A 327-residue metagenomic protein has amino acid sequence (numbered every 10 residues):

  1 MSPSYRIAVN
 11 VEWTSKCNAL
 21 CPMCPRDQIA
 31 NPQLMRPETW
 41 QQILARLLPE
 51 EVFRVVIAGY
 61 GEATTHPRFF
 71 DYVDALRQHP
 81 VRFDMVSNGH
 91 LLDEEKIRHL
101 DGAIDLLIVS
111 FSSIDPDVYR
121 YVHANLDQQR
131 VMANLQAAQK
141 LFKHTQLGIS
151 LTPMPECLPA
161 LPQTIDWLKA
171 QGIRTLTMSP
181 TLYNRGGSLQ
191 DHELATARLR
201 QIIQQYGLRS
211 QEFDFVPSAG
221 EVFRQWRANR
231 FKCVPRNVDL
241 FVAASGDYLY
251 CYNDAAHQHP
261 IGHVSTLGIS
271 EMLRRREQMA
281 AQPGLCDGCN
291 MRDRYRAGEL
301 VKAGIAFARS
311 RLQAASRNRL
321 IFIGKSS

Functional and structural regions predicted by a protein language model:
M1-L106, D117, Y121, N125 (+6 more regions): Conserved alpha-helical substructure of the radical SAM core
R6-A8, G148, C286: Short, solvent-exposed beta-strand edge segments and adjacent coil->beta transition regions
V11, S15-N18, R227, A280-P283: Processing junctions and N-termini across compartments
E12, A30-M35, F70, H79-R82 (+3 more regions): Radical SAM enzyme [4Fe-4S]-AdoMet core and its adjacent flexible, acidic and glycine-rich loops/tails across
C17, C21-C24, C233, C251 (+1 more regions): Short cysteine clusters
E50, W167, Q171, R292: Phosphate/oxyanion-binding loops and surfaces in catalytic or ligand/nucleic-acid-binding neighborhoods
V56, G148-I149, T177, A281-Q282 (+1 more regions): Short, hydrophobic secondary-structure boundary micro-motifs
D254-L300: Membrane-interface junctions of multi-pass transporters
